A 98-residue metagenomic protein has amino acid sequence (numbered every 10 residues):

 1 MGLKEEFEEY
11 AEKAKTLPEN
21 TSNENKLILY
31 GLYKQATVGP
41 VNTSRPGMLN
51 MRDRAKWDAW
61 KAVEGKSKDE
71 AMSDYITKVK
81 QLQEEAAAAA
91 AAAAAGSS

Functional and structural regions predicted by a protein language model:
M1-G47, D58-D74, K78-S97: A charge-rich, low-complexity, intrinsically flexible signal that marks solvent-exposed coils, linkers, repeats
R52-W57: Surface-exposed beta-strand-to-loop junctions that form interaction patches on eukaryotic regulatory domains
